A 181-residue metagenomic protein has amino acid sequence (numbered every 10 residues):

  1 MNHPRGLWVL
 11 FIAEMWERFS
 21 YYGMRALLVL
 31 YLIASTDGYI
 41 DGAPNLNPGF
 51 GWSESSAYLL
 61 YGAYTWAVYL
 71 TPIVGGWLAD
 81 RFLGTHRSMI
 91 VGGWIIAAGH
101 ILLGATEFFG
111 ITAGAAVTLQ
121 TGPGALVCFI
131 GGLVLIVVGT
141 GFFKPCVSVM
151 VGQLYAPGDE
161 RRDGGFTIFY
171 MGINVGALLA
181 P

Functional and structural regions predicted by a protein language model:
M1-Y22, A116-A125: Cytosolic juxtamembrane N-terminal segment immediately preceding the first transmembrane helix of multi-pass
L10, Y58, M89, E160-F166: Membrane-interface helix-entry/capping residues at the boundaries of transmembrane alpha-helices
A26-S56: Short amphipathic helix-loop junctions that connect adjacent transmembrane helices in Major Facilitator Superfamily/SLC
G38-D41, V91-G124, F129: C-terminal ends and interior cores of transmembrane alpha-helices in multi-pass membrane transporters/permeases
Y58-D80, A97, K144, V175-L178: Central cavity-lining transmembrane alpha-helices of secondary-active solute carriers, predominantly the Major
A67-V68, R161-P181: Glycine-rich segments within core transmembrane alpha-helices of 12-TM secondary carriers
R81-A97, G158-R162: Cytoplasmic membrane-interface "Motif A"-like loop-to-helix N-cap segments of 12-TM Major Facilitator Superfamily
F142-A156: Intracellular juxtamembrane helix-capping segments at the cytosolic ends of symmetry-related transmembrane helices
